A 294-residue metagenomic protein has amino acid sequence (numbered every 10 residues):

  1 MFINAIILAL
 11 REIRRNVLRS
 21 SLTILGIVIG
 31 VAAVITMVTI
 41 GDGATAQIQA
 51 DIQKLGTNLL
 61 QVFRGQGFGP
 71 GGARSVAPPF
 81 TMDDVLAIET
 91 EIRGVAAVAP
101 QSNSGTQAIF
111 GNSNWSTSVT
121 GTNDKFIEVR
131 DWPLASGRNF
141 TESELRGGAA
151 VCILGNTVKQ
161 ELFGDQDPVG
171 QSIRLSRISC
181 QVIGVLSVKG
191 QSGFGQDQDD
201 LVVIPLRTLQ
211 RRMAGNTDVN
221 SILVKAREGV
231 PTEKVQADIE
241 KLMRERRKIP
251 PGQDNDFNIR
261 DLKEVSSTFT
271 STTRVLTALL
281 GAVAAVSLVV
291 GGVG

Functional and structural regions predicted by a protein language model:
M1-I29: N-terminal Sec/SRP start-transfer signal
L18-G43, L288-G292: Short, strongly hydrophobic transmembrane alpha-helices
V28, V34-M37, S221-K225, N258: Short aromatic/hydrophobic contact patches that present stacked aromatics for nucleic-acid/ligand binding
G41-S118, T122-E128, S143, Q160-E161 (+2 more regions): Hydrophobic, regular-secondary-structure patches
F68-P78, I109-W115, V185-G190, G215 (+2 more regions): Structural beta->alpha junctions
P79, G121, C152-I153, V203 (+1 more regions): Short aromatic/basic micro-patch
K125-F140, A149-G252: Mid-to-C-terminal secondary-structure elements that act as membrane-proximal/extracytoplasmic interface segments
L223, I239, P250-A284: Peri-transmembrane interface segments
